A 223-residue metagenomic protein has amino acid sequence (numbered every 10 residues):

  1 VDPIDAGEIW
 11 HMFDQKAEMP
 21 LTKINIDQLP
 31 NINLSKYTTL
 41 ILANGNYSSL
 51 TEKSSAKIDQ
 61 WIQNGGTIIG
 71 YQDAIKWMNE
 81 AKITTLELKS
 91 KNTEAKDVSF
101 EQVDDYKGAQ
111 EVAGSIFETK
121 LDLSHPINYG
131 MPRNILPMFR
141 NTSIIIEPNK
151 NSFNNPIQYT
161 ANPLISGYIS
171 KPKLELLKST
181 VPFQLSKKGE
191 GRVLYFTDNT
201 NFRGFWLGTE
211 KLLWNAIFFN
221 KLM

Functional and structural regions predicted by a protein language model:
D2-L86, R203: Helical hinge/lid and interdomain linker segments adjacent to catalytic or ligand-binding clefts that mediate domain
W10, I26-N31, K57-I58, D105-Y106 (+3 more regions): Generic recognition of flexible, low-complexity loop/linker segments
F13, G65, I127, F196 (+1 more regions): Hydrophobic, well-ordered secondary-structure elements that form the walls of internal hydrophobic environments
M19, L136, S152, I165-M223: Extracellular ligand-binding/catalytic regions of CAZymes and related secreted enzymes and adhesion modules
M19-N25, G70-Y71, T85-K91, L136-R140 (+2 more regions): Acidic/polar loop patches that form or flank catalytic/metal-binding clefts of enzymes that bind anionic ligands
N33-S35, Q110, K187-G189: Extracellular/periplasmic catalytic domains that process cell-envelope and extracellular macromolecules
T51-G130: A glycine-rich, often tryptophan-bearing local segment used as a flexible ligand/cofactor-contacting loop or short
L123-Y168: Acidic, glycine-rich loop-and-strand cores that form catalytic or ligand-binding grooves in diverse globular domains
